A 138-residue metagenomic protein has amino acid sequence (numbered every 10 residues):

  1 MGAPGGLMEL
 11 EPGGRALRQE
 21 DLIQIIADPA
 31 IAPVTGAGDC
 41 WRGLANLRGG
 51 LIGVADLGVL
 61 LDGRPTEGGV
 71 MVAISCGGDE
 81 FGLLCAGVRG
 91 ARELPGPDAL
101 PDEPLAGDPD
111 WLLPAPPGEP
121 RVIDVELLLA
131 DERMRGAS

Functional and structural regions predicted by a protein language model:
M1-S138: An acidic, low-aromatic, low-complexity terminal/linker signal
